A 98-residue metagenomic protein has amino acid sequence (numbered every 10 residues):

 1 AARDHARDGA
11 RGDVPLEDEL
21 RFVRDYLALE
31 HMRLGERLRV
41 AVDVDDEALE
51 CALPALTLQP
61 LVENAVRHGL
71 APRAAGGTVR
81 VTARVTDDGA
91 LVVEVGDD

Functional and structural regions predicted by a protein language model:
A1-D98: Two-component histidine phosphotransfer core
